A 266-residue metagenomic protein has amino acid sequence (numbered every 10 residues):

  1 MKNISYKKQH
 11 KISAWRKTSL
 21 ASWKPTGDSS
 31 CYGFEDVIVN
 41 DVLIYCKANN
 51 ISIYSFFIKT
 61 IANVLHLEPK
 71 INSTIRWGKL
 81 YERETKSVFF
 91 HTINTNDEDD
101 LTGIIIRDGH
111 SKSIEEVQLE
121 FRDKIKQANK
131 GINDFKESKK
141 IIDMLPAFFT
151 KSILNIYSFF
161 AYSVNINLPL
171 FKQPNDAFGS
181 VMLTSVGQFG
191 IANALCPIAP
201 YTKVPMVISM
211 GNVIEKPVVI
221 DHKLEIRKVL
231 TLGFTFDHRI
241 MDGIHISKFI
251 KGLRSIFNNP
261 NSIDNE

Functional and structural regions predicted by a protein language model:
M1-E266: C-terminal catalytic/motor cores of large multi-domain enzyme assemblies
